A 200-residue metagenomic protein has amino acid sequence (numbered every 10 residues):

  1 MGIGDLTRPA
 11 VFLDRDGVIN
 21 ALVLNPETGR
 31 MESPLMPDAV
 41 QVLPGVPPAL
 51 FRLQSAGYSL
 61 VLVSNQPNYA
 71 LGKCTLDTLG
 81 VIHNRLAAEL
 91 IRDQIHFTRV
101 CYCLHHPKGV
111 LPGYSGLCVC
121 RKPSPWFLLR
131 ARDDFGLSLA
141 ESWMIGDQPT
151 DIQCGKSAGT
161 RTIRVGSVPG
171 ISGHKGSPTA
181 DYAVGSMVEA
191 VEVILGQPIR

Functional and structural regions predicted by a protein language model:
G2-S59: Active-site neighborhood of HAD-like aspartate-dependent phosphohydrolases
A10-F12, V61, W143, Y182: Hydrophobic "anchor" residues on beta-strands that sit immediately upstream of conserved functional sites
I19-L43, Q66-T78, R92-D93, L111 (+1 more regions): Metal-dependent phosphoesterase signature
V46, L50-E89, I95-G109, G155: Substrate-recognition element of Asp-dependent hydrolases with the DxDx(T/V) motif
H83-Y102, H174-L195: Structural recognition of alpha->loop->beta junctions
V119-I152: Conserved Lys-Pro-Asp/Glu-containing loop-to-beta segment of HAD-superfamily phosphomonoesterases, centered on
F135-L137, V191-R200: Short, hydrophobic alpha-helical segments
A140-G185: Acidic, Mg2+-coordinating phosphoryl-transfer loop and its flanking beta/alpha structural elements, shared across
